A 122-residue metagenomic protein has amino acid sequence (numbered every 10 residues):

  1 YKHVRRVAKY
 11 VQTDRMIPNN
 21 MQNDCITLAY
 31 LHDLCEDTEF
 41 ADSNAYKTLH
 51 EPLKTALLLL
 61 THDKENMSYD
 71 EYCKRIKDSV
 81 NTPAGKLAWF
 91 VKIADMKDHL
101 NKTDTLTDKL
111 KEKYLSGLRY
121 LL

Functional and structural regions predicted by a protein language model:
Y1-L122: Active-site helical microenvironments for divalent-metal-assisted chemistry
